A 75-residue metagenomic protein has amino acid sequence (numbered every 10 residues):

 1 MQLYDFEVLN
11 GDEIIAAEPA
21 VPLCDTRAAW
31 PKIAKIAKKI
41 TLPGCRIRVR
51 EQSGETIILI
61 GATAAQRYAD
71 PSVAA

Functional and structural regions predicted by a protein language model:
M1-A17: Short aromatic-glycine-(Arg/Gly/Cys) micro-motifs in beta-strand/loop hairpins
F6, A29, I47-V49: Generic recognition of well-ordered secondary-structure surfaces with a strong bias for beta-strand segments
A17-T26: Short, contiguous acidic and Ser/Thr-rich linear segments
D25-T41: A short, charged, amphipathic alpha-helix used as a generic interaction element across diverse proteins
K39-A75: Short, mixed-charge low-complexity intrinsically disordered segments
